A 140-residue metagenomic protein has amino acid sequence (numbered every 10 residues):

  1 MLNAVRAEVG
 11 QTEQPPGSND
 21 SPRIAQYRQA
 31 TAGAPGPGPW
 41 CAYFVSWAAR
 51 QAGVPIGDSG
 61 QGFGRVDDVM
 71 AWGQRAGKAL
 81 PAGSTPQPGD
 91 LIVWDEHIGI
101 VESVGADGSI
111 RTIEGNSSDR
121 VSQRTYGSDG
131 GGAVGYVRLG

Functional and structural regions predicted by a protein language model:
M1-N19, S109, Y126-G140: Intrinsically disordered, low-complexity, Pro/Ser/Thr/Asn/Gly/Ala-rich spacer/linker segments adjacent to signal
M1-V54: N-terminal capping segments
N19-G36, D95-G132: Glycine-rich catalytic cores of cysteine/serine-nucleophile enzymes that process amide/ester linkages in cell-envelope
P22, P35, P39-A42, D58 (+3 more regions): Alpha-helical structural elements
Y27-A30, Y43, W47, G57-S59 (+4 more regions): Surface-exposed loop/turn and secondary-structure junction residues enriched for glycine/proline
V54-D119: ...with weaker cross-activation on analogous glycine-rich loops/strands in unrelated enzymes
